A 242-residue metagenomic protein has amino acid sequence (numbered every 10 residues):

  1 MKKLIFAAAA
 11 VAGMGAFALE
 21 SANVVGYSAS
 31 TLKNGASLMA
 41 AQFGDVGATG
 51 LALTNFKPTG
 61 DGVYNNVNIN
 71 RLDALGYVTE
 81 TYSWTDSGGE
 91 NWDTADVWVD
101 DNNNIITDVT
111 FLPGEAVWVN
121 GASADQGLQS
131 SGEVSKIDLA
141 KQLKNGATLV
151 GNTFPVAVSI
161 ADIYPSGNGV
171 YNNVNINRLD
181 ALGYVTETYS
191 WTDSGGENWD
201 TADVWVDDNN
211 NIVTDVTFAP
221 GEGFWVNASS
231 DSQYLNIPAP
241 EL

Functional and structural regions predicted by a protein language model:
M1-A18: Gram-negative bacterial Sec-dependent N-terminal signal peptides
I5-F6, D203, S229: Intrinsically disordered low-complexity regions specifically enriched for long asparagine
A10, N66, Y77, D96 (+4 more regions): Detector for intrinsically disordered, low-structure N-terminal pre-sequences
A16-N66, L72-L75, I106-N173, D180 (+1 more regions): A short, polar beta-strand/turn micro-motif
V78-P113, T186-P220: A cross-kingdom feature marking solvent-exposed beta-strand/loop segments within repeated, beta-rich binding/scaffold
T153-N210: Intrinsically disordered, low-complexity segments enriched in Gly and acidic/Ser/Thr residues that form flexible
